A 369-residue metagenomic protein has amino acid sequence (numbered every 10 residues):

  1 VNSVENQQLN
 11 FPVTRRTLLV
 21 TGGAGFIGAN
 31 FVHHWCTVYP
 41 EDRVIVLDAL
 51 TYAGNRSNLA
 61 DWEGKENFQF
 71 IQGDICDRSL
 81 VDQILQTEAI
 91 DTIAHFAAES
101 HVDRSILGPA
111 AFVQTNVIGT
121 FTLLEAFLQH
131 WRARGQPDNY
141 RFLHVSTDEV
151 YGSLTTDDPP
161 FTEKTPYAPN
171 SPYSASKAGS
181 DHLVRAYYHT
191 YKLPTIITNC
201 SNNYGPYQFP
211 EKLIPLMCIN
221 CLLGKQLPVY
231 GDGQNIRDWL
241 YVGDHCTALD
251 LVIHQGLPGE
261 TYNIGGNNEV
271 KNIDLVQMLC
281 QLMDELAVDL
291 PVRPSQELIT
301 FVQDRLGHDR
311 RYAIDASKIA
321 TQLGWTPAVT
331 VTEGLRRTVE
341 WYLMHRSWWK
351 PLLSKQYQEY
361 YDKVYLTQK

Functional and structural regions predicted by a protein language model:
V1-N203, R337, H345, P351-K369: N-terminal Rossmann-like NAD(P)+-binding domain of SDR-like oxidoreductases, especially those catalyzing
S3-V4, N10-F11, L18, F31 (+4 more regions): C-terminal substrate-binding subdomain of Rossmann-fold SDR/epimerase-dehydratase oxidoreductases
L50, N202-G205, N235-I236, R305-L306: Short histidine/acidic/glycine/proline-rich micro-motifs that form metal- and phosphate-coordinating active-site loops
G54, T92, S146, H182 (+3 more regions): Generic alpha-helical secondary structure signal
R56-L59, L154-D157, Q208-E211, L275-Q277 (+1 more regions): Short aromatic-enriched loop/helix-cap "lid" or pocket-rim segments at secondary-structure transitions that line
L80, A111, I118, F209-L213 (+3 more regions): Residue-level recognition of oxygen-bearing side chains
R132, L143, V150-T156, K192 (+3 more regions): Proline-centered turn/helix-capping motifs that create local helix->coil transitions or kinks
D158, P169-S176, P206, P210-I214 (+1 more regions): The catalytic Tyr-centered alpha-helix of NAD(P)H-dependent dehydrogenases
